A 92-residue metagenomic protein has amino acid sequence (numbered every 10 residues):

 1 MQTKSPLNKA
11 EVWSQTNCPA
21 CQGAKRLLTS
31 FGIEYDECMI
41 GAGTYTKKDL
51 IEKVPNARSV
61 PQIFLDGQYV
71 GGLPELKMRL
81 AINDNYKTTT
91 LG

Functional and structural regions predicted by a protein language model:
M1-D36: Local sequence-structure signature of Cys/Sec-based thiol-disulfide redox active-site neighborhoods
E11, E37, Q62, E75: Acidic-residue sensor for enzyme active/binding pockets
Q15, G41, G67: Conserved residues at beta->alpha junctions
P19, Y45, G71: Short alpha-helical
M39-A57, I82-D84, T88: Thioredoxin-like thiol-disulfide oxidoreductase module
V54-F64, L73-P74: Structural micro-motif
L65-G92: Non-catalytic, surface beta->alpha helical segment in thiol-disulfide oxidoreductase systems
